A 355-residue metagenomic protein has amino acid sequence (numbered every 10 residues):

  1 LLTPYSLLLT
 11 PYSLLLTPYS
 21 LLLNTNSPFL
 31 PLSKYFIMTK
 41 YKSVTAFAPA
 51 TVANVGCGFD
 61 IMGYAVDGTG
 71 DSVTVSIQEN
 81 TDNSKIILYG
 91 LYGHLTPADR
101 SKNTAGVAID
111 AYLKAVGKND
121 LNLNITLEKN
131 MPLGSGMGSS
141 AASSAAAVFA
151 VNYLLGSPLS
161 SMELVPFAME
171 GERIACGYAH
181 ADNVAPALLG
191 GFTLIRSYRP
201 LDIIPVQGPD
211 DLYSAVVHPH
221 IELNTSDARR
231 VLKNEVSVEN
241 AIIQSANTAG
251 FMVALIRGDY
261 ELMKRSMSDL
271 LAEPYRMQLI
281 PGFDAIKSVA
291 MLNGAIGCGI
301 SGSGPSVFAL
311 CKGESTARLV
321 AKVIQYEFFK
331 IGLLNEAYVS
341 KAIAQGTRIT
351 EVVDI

Functional and structural regions predicted by a protein language model:
T3-Y5, T10-Y12, T17-Y19, T25-P28: Intrinsically disordered, low-complexity proline-rich regions
N26-I37: Short, Lys/Arg-enriched N-terminal segments with co-localized hydrophobic residues within the first ~10-30 amino acids
M38-S135, Y153-L159, L189-G190, I343-Q345 (+1 more regions): ATP-binding N-lobe of GHMP and related small-molecule kinases
T39, S160-N293, E314-I355: ATP-dependent small-molecule kinase catalytic core of the GHMP/sugar-kinase superfamily and closely related
A141-P158: Active-site-proximal alpha-helical scaffold in enzymes
A181, I300-P305: Short Gly/Ser/Thr- and Asp/Glu-enriched loop/turn motifs at secondary-structure junctions
G297-S301, V339: Short beta-strand
S306-C311: Short beta-strand->loop micro-motif that forms the acidic, two-metal-ion catalytic signature in nucleotide-processing
